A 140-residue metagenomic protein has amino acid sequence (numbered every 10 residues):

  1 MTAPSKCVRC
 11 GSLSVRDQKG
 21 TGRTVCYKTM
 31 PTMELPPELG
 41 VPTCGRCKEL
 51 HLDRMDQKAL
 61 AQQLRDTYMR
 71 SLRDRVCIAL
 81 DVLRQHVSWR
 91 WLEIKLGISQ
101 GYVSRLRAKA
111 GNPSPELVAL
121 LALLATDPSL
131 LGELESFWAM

Functional and structural regions predicted by a protein language model:
M1-R65: N-terminal cysteine/histidine-rich coordination modules
P36, L72, P113: Residue-level marker of regulatory loop/turn positions in helix-turn-helix DNA-binding domains and in histidine
Q57-Q85: A short, Lys/Arg-rich alpha-helix, primarily the initiator
R90-L96, V103: Short alpha-helical "recognition helix" segments of helix-turn-helix
A110-A122: Short, basic-rich loop-to-helix N-cap that marks the start of a DNA-contacting helix
L120-M140: C-terminal, charged low-complexity interaction regions
